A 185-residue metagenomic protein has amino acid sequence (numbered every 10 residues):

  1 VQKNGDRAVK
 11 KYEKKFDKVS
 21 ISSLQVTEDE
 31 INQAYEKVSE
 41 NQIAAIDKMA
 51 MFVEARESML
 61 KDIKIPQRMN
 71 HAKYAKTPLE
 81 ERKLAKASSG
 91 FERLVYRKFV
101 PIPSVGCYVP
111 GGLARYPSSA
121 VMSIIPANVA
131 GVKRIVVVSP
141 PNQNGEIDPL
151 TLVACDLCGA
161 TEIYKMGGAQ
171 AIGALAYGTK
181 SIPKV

Functional and structural regions predicted by a protein language model:
V1-P103: N-terminal Rossmann-like NAD(P)+-binding subdomain of aldehyde/semialdehyde dehydrogenases
Q2, V138, K165: Active-site-adjacent beta-strand anchor residues
G5, K133, T161: Short acidic/polar active-site loop segments enriched in Thr and Asp
K11, K48, F52-A55, S104 (+4 more regions): Alpha-helical scaffold segments in soluble metabolic enzymes
T77-L79, K83-V153: Conserved small-residue-rich beta-alpha loop and adjacent elements that most often cradle the phosphate/pyrophosphate
V109-G111, L157-E162: Short, basic, glycine/proline-bearing loop/turn elements
G159-V185: Conserved NAD(P)+-binding/catalytic subdomain of aldehyde/semialdehyde dehydrogenases
